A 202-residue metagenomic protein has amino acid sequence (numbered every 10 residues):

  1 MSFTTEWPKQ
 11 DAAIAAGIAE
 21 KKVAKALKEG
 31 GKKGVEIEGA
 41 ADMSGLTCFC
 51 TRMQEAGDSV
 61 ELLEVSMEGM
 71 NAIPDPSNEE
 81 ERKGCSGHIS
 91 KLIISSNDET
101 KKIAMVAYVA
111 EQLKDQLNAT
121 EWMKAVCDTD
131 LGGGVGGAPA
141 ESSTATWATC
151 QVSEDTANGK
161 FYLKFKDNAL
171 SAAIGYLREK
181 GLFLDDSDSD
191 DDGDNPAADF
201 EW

Functional and structural regions predicted by a protein language model:
M1-W202: Terminal appendage regions of diverse proteins
